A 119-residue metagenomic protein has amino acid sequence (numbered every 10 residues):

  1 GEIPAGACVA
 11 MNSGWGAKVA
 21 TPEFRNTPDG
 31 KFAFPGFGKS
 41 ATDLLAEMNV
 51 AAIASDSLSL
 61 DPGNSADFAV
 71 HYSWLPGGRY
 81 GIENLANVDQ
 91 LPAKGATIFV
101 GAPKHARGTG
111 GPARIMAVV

Functional and structural regions predicted by a protein language model:
G1-V119: Active-/binding-site microenvironments in catalytic and ligand-binding cores
